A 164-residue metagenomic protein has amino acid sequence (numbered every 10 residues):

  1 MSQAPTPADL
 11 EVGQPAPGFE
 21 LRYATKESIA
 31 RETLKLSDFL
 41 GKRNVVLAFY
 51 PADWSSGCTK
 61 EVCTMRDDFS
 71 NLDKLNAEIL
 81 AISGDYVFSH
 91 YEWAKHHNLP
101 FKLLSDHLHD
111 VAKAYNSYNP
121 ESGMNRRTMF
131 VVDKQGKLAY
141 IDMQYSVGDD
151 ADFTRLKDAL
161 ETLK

Functional and structural regions predicted by a protein language model:
M1-K164: Chalcogenol-based redox active-site neighborhoods
